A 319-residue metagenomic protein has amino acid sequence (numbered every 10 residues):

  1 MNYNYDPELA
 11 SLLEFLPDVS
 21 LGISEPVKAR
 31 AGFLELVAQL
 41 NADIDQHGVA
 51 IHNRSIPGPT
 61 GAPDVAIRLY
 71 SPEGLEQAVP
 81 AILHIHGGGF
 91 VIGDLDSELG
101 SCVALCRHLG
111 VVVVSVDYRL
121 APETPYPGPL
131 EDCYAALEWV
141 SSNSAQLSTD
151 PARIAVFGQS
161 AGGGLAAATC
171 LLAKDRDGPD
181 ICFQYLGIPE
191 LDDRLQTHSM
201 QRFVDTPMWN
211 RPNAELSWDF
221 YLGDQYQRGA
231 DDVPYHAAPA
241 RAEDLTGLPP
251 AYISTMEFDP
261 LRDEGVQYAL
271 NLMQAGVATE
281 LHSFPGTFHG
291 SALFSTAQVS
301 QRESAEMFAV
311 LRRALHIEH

Functional and structural regions predicted by a protein language model:
M1-L69, Q227-R228, R312-H319: A glycine/proline-hinged amphipathic helix-loop "lid/cap" segment that gates access to hydrophobic ligand pockets
P57-P59, I67-A78, A240-L245: Short beta-strand-to-loop junctions in surface cap/lid or active-site-entrance loops
A78-G88: Short beta-strand element of the alpha/beta-hydrolase
D96-S115: Short amphipathic alpha-helix adjacent to the substrate-entry channel of hydrolases
T124-Q146, M307: Alpha/beta-hydrolase active-site loop
S141-V156, R176: Gly/Ser-rich "nucleophile elbow"/oxyanion-hole loop immediately N-terminal to the catalytic nucleophile in hydrolases
P151-A152, A167-H319: Alpha/beta hydrolase fold serine-hydrolase catalytic domain that processes acyl esters and thioesters
G158, G162, A166: Gly/Ala-rich beta-loop-alpha elbow adjacent to hydrolase catalytic centers
